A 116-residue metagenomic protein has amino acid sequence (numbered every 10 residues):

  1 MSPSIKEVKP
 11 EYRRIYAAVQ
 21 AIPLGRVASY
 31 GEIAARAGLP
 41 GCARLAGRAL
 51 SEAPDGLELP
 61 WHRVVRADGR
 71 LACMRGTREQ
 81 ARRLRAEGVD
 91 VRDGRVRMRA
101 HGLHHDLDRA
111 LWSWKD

Functional and structural regions predicted by a protein language model:
S2-D116: Nucleic acid-binding interface residues in structured DNA/RNA-binding domains, emphasizing the DNA-engaging scaffolds
